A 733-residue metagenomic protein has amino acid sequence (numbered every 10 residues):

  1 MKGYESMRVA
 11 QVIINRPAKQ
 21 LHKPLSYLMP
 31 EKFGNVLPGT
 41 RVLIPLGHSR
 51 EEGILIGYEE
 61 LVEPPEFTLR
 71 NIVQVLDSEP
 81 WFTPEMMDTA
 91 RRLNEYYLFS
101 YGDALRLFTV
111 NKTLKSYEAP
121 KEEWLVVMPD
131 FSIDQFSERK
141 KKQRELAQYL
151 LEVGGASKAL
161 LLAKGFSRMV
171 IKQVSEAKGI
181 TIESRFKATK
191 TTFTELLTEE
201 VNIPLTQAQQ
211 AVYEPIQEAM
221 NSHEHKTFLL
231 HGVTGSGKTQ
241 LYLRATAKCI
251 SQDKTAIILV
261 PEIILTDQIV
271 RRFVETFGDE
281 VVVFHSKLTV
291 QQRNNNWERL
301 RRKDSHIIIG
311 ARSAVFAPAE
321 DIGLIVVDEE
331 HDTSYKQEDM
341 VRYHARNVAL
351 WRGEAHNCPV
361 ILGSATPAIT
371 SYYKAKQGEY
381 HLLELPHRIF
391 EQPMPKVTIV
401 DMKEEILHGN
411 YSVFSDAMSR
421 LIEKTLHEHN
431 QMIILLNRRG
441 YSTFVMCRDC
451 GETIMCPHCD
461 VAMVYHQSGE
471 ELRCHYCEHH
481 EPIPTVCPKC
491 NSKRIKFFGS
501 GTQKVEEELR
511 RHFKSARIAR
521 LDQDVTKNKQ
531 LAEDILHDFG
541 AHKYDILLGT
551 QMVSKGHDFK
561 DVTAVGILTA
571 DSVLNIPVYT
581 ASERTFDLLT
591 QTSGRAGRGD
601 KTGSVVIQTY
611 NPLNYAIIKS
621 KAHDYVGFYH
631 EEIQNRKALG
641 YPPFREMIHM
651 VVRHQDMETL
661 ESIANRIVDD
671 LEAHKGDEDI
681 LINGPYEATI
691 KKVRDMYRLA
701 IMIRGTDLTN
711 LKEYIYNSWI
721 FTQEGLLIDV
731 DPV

Functional and structural regions predicted by a protein language model:
M1-S364, K376-Q392, H674-D677, I690 (+3 more regions): Accessory, non-ATPase domains that flank or precede helicase/AAA+ motor cores in DNA-metabolism machines
V12-I14, K424, N683: Short, charged low-complexity linear motifs
G57-E59, T109, S184-F186, L436-R438 (+4 more regions): A general secondary-structure junction signal
R91-N94, S419, E506, R510 (+3 more regions): Generic solvent-exposed, charged/amphipathic alpha-helical segments that serve as macromolecular interface scaffolds
L125-V127, V397, M463, I495 (+2 more regions): Generic structural motif
E200-T206, Q210, E214, H223-E661 (+4 more regions): Inter-lobe coupling/hinge segments of SF2-like helicase ATPases
S442, F644-V652, D656-R704: Long, well-ordered amphipathic alpha-helical subdomains in the mid-to-C-terminal portions of large enzyme subunits
